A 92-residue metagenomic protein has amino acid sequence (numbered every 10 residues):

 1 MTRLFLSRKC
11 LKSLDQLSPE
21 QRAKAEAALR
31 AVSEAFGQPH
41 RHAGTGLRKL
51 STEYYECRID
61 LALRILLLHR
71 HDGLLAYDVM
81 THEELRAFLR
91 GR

Functional and structural regions predicted by a protein language model:
M1-L4, R8-Q16, R22, Y55 (+1 more regions): Enriched for short, Lys/Arg-rich terminal
E26, G44-T45, D78: Alpha-helical interaction segments
R30-C57: A short, surface-exposed loop/turn module that caps and links secondary-structure elements
